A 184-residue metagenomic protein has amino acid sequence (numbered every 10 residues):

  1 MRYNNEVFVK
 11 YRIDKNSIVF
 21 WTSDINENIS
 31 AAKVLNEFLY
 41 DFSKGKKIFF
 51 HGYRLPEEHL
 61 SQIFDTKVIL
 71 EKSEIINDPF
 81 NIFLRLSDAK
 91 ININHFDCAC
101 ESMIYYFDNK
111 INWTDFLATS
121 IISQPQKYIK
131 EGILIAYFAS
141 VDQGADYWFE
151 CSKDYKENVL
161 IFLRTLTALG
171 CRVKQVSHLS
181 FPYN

Functional and structural regions predicted by a protein language model:
M1-N184: Structured alpha/beta or helical-core interaction and ligand-binding surfaces enriched in interleaved
